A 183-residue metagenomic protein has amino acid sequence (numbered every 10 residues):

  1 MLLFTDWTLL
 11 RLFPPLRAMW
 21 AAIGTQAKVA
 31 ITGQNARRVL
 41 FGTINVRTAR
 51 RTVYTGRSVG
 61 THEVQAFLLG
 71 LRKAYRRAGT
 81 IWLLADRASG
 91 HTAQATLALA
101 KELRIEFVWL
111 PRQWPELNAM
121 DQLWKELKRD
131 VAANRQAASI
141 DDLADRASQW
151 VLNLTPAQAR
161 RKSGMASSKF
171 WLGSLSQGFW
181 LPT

Functional and structural regions predicted by a protein language model:
M1-L69, S168-T183: Extended, low-complexity cationic-aromatic segments
L2, D121-T183: C-terminal anion-handling pockets and recognition modules
D6, A78-T92, N118: Acidic/histidine-rich, metal-coordinating catalytic segments
Q26-Q34, L103-Q122, R135-Q136: RNase H-like polynucleotidyl transferase catalytic core
E63-I81: Short, basic/hydrophobic alpha-helical segments
A93-L103: Short, aromatic/basic amphipathic alpha-helical patches
